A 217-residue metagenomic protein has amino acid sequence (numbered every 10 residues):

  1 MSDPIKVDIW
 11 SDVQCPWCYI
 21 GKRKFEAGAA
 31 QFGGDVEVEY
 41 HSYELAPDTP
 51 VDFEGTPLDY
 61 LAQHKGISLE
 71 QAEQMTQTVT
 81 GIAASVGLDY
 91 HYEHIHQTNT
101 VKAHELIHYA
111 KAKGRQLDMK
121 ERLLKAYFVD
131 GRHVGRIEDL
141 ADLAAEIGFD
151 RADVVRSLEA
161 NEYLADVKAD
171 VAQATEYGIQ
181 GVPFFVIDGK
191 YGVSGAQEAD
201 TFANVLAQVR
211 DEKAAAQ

Functional and structural regions predicted by a protein language model:
S2-V36, Y40, I107-Q217: C-terminal cap of thioredoxin/glutaredoxin-like
K22-Y127: Structural alpha/beta surface segment adjacent to cysteine/selenocysteine redox centers across thiol/disulfide enzymes
